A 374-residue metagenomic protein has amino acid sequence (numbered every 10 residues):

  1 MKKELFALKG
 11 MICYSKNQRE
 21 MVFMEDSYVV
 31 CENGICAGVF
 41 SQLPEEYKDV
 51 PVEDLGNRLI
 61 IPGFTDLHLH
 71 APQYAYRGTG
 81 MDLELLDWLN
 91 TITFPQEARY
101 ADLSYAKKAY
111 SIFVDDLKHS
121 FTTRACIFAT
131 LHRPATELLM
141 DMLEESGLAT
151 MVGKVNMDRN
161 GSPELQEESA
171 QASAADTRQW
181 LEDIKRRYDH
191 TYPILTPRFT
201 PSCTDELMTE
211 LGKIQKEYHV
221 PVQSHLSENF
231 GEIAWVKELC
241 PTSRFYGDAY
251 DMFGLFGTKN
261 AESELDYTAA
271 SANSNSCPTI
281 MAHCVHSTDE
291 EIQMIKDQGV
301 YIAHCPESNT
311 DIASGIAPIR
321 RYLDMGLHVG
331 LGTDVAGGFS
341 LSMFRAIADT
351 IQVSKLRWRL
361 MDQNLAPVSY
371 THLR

Functional and structural regions predicted by a protein language model:
K2-E4, C13-P62: Histidine-rich, glycine-flanked metal-binding segment
K2-G10, E46-W88, S111, D115-H119: Replace "His-x-His-based motif
V30, R77-L148, A172-R187: Alpha-helical scaffold segments that flank or form the walls of functional sites
L131, N156-D158, F199-P201, E228-F230 (+3 more regions): Active-site-proximal loop/turn and secondary-structure-junction residues that shape catalytic pockets, frequently
L138-A282: Metal-coordinating catalytic core of metallo-dependent amide/deamination hydrolases
K216-Y218, S276, K296-A303, M325-V329: Glycine-enriched alpha-helix->loop->beta-strand junction motifs that scaffold or abut catalytic
V222-N229, I312-S314, R320-A346: Short acidic/histidine-rich active-site segments
T371-R374: Conserved small/polar residues in nucleotide/adenosyl-binding loops
